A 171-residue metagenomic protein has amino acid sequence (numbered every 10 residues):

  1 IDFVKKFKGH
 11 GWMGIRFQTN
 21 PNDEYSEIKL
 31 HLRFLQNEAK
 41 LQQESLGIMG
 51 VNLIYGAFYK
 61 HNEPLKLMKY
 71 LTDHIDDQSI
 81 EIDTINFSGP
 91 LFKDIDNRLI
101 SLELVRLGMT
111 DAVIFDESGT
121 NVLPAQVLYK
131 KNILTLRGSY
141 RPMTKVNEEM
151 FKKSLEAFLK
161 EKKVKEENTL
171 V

Functional and structural regions predicted by a protein language model:
I1-V171: Nucleotidyltransferase catalytic core that binds NTPs
